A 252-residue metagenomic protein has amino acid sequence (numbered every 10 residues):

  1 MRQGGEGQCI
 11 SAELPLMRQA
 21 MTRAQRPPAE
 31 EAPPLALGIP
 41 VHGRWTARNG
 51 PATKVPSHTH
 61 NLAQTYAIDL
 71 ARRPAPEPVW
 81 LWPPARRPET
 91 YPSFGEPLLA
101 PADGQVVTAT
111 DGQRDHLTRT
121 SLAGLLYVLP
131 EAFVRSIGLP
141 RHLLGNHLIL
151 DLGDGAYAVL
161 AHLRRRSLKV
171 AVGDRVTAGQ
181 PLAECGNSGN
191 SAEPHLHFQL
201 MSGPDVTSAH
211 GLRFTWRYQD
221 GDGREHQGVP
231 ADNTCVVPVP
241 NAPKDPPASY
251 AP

Functional and structural regions predicted by a protein language model:
A12-Y91: Non-catalytic extracellular/periplasmic "stalk" and linker regions immediately N-terminal to catalytic or recognition
P33-L35, H58, P140, L168 (+2 more regions): Acidic, glycine-rich catalytic/binding loops that coordinate metals and/or anionic ligands
N49, R72, T108, H162-R165 (+2 more regions): A residue-level detector for short acidic-glycine micro-motifs
T53, P76, G112-R114, P181-S191: Short, charged beta-turn/beta-strand-edge "cap" motif at the junction between a beta-strand and an adjacent loop
P92-F94, L143-L144, L168-K169: Short, small/polar residue-rich loop motifs at catalytic or cofactor-binding pockets
L98-T108, K169-E184: Short, well-structured beta-strand-loop connectors
Q105-L163: Zn2+-dependent peptidoglycan hydrolase active-site motif and core
